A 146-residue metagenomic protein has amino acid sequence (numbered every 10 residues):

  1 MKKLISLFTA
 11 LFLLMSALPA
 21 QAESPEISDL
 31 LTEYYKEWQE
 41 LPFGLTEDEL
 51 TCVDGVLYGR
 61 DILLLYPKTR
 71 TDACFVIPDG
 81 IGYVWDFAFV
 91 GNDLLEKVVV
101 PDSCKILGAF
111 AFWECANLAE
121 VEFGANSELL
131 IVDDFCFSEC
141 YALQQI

Functional and structural regions predicted by a protein language model:
M1, L18-A22: Intrinsically disordered, low-complexity Ser/Thr/Pro-rich tracts
K2-A10: Sec-dependent signal peptide recognition, specifically the positively charged N-region followed immediately by
F12-L13, A17: Hydrophobic core
S24-D29, E33, Q39-L57, Y66-Y83 (+3 more regions): Structural signature of tandem-repeat unit edges
